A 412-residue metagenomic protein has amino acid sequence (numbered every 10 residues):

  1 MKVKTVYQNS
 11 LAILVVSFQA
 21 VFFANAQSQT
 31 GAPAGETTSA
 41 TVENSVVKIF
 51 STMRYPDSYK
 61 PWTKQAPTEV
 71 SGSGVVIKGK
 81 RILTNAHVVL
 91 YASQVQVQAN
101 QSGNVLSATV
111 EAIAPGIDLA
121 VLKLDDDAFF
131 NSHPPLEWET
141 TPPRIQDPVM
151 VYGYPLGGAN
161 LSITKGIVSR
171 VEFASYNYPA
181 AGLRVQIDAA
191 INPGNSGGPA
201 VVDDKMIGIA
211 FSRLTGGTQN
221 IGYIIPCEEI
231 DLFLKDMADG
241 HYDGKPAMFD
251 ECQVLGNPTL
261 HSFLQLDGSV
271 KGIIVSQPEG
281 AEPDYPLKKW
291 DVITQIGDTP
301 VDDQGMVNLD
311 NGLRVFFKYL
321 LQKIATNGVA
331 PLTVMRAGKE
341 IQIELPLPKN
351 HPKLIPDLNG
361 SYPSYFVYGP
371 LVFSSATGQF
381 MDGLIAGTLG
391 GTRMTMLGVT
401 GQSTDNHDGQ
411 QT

Functional and structural regions predicted by a protein language model:
S10-V21: Bacterial N-terminal signal peptides
G31-T37, P56-G79, N85, N104-S107 (+4 more regions): A conserved glycine-rich beta-strand in the N-terminal activation segment of trypsin-fold
T37, T52, K78, A86 (+5 more regions): C-terminal recognition in membrane/secretory proteostasis and scaffolding
T41-Y59: A short, Trp-centered hydrophobic/proline-enriched beta-strand micro-motif
S45-F50, T63-K64, D125-L136, S162-N220 (+3 more regions): Active-site region of chymotrypsin-like
V47-I49, G74, K80, T84 (+15 more regions): Terminal peptide-recognition signature
K78-L161, P193, E340-Q342, H351: Conserved active-site neighborhood of the chymotrypsin/trypsin-like protease fold
P143-R184, T377-I385: Chymotrypsin/trypsin-fold serine protease catalytic domain
